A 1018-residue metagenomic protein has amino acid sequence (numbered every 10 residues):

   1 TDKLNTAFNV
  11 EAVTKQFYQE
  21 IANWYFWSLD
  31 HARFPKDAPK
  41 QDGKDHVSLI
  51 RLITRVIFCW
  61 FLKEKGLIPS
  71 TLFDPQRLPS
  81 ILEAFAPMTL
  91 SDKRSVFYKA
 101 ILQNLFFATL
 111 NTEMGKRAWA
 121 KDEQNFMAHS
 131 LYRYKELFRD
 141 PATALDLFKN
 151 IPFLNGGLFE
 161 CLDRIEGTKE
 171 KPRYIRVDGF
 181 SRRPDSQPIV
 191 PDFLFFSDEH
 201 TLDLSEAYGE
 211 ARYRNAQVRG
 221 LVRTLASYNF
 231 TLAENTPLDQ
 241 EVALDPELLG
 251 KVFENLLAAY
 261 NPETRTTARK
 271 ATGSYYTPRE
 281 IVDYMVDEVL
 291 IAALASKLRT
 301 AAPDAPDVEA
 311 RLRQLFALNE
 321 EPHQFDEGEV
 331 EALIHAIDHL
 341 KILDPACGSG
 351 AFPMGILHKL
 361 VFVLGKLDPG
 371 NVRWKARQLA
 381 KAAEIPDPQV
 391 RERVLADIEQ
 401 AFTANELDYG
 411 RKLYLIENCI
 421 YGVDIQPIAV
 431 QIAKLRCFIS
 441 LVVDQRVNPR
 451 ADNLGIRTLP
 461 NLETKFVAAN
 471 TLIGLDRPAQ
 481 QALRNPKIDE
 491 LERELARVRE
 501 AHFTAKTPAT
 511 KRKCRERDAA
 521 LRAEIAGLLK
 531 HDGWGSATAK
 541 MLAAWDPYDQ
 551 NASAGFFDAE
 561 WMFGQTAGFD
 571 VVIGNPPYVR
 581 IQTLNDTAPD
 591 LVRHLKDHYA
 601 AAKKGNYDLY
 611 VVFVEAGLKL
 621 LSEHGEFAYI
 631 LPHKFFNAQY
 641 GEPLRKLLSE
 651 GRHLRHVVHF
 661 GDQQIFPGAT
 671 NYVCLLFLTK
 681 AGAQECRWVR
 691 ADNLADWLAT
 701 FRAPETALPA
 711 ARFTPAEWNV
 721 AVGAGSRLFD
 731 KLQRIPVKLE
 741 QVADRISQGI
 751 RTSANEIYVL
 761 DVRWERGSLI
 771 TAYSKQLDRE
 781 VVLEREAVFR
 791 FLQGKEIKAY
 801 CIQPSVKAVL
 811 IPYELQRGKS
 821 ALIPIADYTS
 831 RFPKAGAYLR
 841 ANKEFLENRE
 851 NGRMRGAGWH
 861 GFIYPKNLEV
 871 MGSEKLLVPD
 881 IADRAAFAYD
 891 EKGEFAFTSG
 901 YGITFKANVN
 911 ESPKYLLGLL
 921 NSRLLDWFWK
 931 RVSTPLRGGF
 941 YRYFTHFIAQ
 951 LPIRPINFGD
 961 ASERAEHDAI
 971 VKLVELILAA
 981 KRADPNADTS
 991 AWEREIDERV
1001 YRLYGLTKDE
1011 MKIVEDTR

Functional and structural regions predicted by a protein language model:
T1-K169, M354, V361, P427-R484 (+9 more regions): Signature of N6-adenine DNA methyltransferases within the class I
D2-K65, P69, G209-Y409, L415 (+8 more regions): Class I S-adenosyl-L-methionine
K3-A7, F26, E64-S70, A336-H339 (+5 more regions): Class I S-adenosyl-L-methionine-dependent methyltransferase module
E20-H31, L52-E64, N104-A108, L221-T224 (+36 more regions): Generic, well-ordered alpha-helical scaffold segments in large soluble proteins
D37-K44, E234-Q240, L298, Q314-K341 (+8 more regions): Flexible, glycine/threonine-enriched loop-and-boundary segments that flank and lead into catalytic domains of large
G43-D45, C347, L528, G568 (+4 more regions): Non-catalytic DNA-recognition/assembly elements of restriction-modification systems
D122, H129, Y134-P262: Long recognition/docking surfaces used for binding and targeting
I165, K169, Y174, F180-P188 (+9 more regions): Polybasic, glycine- and aromatic-enriched phosphate-binding surface used to engage nucleic acids
